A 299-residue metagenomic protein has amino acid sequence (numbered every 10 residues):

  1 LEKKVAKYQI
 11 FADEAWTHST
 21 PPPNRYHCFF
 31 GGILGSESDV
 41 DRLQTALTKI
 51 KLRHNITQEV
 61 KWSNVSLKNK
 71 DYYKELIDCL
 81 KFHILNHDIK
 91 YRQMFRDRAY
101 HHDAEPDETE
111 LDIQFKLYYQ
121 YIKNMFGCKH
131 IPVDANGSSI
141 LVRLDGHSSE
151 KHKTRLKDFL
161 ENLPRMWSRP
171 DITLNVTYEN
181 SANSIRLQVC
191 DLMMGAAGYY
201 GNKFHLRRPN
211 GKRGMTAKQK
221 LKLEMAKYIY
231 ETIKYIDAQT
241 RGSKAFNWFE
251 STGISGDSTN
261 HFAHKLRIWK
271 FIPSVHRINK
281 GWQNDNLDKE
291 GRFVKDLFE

Functional and structural regions predicted by a protein language model:
L1-E299: Phosphate-ester processing/binding pockets and catalytic centers
